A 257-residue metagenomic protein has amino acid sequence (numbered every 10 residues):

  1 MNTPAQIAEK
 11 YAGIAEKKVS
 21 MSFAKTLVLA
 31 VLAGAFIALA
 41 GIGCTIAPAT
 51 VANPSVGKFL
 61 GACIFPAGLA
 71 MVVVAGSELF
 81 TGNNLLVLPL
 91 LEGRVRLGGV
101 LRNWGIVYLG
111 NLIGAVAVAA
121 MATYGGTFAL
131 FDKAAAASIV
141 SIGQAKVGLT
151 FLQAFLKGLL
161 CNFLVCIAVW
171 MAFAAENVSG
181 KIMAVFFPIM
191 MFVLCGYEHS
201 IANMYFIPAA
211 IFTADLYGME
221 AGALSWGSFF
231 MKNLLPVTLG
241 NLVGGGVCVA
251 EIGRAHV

Functional and structural regions predicted by a protein language model:
M1-R254: Alpha-helical transmembrane segments and their helix-helix packing motifs
